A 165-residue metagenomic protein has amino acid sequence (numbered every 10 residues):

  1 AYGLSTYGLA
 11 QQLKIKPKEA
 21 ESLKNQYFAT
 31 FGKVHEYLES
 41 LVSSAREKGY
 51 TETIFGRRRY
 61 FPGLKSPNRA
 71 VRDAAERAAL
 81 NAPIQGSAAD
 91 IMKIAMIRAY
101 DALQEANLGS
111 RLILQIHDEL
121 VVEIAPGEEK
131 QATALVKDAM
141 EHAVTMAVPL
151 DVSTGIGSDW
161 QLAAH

Functional and structural regions predicted by a protein language model:
A1-H165: Conserved catalytic core of nucleotide polymerization and phosphodiester-bond processing enzymes
